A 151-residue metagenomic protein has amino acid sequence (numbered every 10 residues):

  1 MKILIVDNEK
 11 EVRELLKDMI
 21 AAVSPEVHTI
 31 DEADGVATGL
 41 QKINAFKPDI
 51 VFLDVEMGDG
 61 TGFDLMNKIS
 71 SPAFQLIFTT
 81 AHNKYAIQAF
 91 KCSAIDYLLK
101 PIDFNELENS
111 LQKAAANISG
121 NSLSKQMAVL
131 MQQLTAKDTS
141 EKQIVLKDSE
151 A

Functional and structural regions predicted by a protein language model:
D7, D54: Active-site residues of response regulator receiver
K10-D31: Two-component/phosphorelay signaling modules centered on CheY-like receiver
E32-Q41, G62: Helix N-cap/capping motif at the beta->alpha junctions
G58: The feature encodes the CheY-like receiver
N67, A73-N83: A short, hydrophobic beta-strand element within the central beta-sheet of small alpha/beta folds
K100: A Lys-centered signature of the CheY-like receiver
A115-A151: Conserved binding/recognition cores within well-folded domains
